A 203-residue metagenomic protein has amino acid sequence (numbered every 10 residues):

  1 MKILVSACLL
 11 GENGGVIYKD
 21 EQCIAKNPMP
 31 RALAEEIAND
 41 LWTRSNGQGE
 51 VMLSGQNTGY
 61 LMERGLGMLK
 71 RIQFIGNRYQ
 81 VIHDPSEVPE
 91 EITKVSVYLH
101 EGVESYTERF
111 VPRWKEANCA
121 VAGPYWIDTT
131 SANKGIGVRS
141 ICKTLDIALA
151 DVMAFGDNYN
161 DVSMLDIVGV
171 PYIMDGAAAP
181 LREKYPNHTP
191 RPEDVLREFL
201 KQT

Functional and structural regions predicted by a protein language model:
M1-G67: Active-site phosphate-binding/coordination module
M1-I3, T107-P112, M164-D166, A179-Y185: Short loop/helix-cap segments at secondary-structure boundaries that form the rim of catalytic
V5-E12, N27, C119, P171-D175 (+1 more regions): Short hydrophobic/aromatic-enriched beta-strand-loop microsegments
E12, G156-D157: Active-site flanking residues adjacent to catalytic metal/cofactor-binding acidic residues
A34, I92, G135, L196-R197: A general structural signal for well-ordered alpha-helical segments in protein cores
R44-F155, D161-M164, G176: Conserved acidic, metal-coordinating active-site core of Asp-based, Mg2+-dependent phosphoryl-transfer enzymes
I167-T203: Asp-based, Mg2+/Mn2+-dependent phosphohydrolase catalytic module
